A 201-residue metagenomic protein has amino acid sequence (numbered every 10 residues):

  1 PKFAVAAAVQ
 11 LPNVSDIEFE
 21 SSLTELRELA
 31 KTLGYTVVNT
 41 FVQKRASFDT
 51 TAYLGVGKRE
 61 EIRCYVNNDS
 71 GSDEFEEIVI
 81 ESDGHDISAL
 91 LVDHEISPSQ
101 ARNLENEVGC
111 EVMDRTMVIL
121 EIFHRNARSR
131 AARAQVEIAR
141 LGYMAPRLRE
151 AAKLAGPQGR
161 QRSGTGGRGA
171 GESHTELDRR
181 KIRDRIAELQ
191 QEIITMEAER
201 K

Functional and structural regions predicted by a protein language model:
P1-A7, V14-S15, A151, A155-K201: Conserved G1/Walker A P-loop phosphate-binding module
P1-F3, A7-P12, C64, R133-R149 (+1 more regions): Contiguous effector/interaction surfaces
P1-R115, I119: N-terminal accessory targeting/assembly segments
D16-F19, A52-V56, H94-E95, A127 (+2 more regions): Conserved phosphate/pyrophosphate-binding and hydrolysis machinery centered on Walker-type P-loop NTPases, extending
E25, E105, E137, E172 (+1 more regions): Acidic-residue sensor for enzyme active/binding pockets
L29-T36, I62-S72, N103, E107-E111 (+4 more regions): Conserved, well-folded catalytic cores of nucleic-acid-processing and energy-transducing macromolecular machines
L90, L141, I182: Conserved hydrophobic/aromatic pocket- or pore-lining residues that grip, position, or stack substrates in active sites
M117-V136: Short alpha-helix plus adjacent loop in nuclease-associated cores
